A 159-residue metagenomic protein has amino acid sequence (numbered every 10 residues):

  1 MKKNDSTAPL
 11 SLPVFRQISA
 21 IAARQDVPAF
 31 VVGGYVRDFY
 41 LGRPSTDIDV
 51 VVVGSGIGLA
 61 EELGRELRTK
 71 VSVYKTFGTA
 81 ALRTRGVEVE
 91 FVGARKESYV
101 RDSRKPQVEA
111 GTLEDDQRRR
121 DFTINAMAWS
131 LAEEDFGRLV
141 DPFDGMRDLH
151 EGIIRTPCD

Functional and structural regions predicted by a protein language model:
M1-D159: Catalytic cores of the polymerase beta-like nucleotidyltransferase superfamily and closely associated nucleotide
